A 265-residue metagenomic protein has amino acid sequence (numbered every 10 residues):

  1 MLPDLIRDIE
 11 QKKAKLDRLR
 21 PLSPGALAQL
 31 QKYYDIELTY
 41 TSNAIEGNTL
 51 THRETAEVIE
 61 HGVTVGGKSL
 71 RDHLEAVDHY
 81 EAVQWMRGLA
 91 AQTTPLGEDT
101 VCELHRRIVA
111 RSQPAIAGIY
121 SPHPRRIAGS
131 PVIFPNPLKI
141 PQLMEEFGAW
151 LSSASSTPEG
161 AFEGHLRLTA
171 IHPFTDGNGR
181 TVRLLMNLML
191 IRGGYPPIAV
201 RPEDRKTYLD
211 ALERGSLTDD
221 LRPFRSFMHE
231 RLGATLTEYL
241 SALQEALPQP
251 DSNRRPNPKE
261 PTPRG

Functional and structural regions predicted by a protein language model:
M1-G265: FIC/Doc superfamily catalytic core
